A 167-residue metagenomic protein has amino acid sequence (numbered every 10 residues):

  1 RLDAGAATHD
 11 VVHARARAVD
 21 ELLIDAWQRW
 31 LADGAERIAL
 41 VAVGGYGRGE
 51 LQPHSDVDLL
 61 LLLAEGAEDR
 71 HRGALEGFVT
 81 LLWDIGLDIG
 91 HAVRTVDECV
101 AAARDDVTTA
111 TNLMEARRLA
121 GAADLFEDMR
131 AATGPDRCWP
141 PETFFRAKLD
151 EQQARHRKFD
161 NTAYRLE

Functional and structural regions predicted by a protein language model:
R1-E167: A nucleotide- and high-energy phosphate-metabolite-utilizing enzyme signature
